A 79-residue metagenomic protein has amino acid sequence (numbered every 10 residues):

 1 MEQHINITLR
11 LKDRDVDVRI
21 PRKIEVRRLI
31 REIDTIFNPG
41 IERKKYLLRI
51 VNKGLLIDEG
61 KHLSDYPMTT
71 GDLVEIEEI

Functional and structural regions predicted by a protein language model:
M1-I79: Ubiquitin system architectures
